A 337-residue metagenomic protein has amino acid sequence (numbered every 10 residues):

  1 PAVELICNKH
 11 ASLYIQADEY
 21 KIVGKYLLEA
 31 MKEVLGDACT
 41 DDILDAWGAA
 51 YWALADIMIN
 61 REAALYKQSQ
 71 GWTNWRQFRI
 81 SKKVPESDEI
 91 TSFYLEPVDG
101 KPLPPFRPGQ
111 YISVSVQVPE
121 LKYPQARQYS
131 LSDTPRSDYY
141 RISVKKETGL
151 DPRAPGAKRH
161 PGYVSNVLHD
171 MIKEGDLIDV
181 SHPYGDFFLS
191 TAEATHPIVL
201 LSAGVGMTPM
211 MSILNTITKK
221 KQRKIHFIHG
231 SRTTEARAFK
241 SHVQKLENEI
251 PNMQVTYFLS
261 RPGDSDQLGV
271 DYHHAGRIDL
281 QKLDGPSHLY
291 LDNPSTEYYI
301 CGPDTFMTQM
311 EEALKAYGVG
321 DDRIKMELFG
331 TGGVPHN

Functional and structural regions predicted by a protein language model:
P1-W75: Globin-like tetrapyrrole-binding proteins
G71-L177, S231-T233, Q244, F258-P262: Ferredoxin-reductase
G109, G206, P303: Short, conserved phosphate/pyrophosphate- and ester-handling motifs at nucleotide-, phospho-/glycolipid
L131, M207-K219: Histidine-anchored nucleotide/phosphate-binding helix
H169, H182-T195: A short, basic/flexible loop-to-alpha-helix module at the beginning of a structural domain
T195-H196, T216-I225: Conserved S-adenosyl-L-methionine
R223-N337: Reductase modules of NAD(P)H-dependent flavoproteins
